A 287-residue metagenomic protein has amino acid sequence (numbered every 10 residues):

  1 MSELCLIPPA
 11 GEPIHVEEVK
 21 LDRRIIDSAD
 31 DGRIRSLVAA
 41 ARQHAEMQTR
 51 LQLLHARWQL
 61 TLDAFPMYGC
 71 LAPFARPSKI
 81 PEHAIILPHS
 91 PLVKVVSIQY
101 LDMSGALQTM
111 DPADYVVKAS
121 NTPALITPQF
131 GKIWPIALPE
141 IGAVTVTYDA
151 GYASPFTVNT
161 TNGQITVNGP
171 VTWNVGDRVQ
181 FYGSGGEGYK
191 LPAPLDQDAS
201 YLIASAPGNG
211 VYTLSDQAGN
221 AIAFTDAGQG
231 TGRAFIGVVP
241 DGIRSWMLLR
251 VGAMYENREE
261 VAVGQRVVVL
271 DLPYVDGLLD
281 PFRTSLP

Functional and structural regions predicted by a protein language model:
M1-D196, A204-P287: Divalent metal-cofactor coordination and adjacent catalytic microenvironments
